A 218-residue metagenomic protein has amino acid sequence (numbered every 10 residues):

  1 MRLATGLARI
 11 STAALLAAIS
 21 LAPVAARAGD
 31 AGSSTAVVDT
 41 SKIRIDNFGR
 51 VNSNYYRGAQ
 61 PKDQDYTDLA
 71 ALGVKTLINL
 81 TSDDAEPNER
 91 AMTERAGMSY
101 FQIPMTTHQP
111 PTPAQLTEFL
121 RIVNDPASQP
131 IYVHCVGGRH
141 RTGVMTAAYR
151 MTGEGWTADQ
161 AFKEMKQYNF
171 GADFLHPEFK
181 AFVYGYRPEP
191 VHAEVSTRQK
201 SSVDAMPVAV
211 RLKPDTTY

Functional and structural regions predicted by a protein language model:
R2-G6, T12-Y132, V144-Y218: Cys-dependent protein tyrosine phosphatase-like superfamily
C135: Short cysteine clusters
G138: Substrate/cofactor-recognition hotspot
R141: Glycine/aspartate-rich loop-and-adjacent alpha/beta segment that forms the canonical ThDP
